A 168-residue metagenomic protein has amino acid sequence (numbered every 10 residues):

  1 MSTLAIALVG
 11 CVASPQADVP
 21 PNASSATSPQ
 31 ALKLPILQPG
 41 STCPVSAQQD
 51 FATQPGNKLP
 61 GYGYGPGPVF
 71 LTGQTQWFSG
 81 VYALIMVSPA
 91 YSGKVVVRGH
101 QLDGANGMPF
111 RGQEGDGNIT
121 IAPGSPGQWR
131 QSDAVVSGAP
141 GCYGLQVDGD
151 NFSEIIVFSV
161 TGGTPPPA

Functional and structural regions predicted by a protein language model:
M1-T3: N-terminal export and membrane-targeting signals
A7-G10: C-terminal motif of bacterial Sec signal peptides marking the signal peptidase cleavage site
P15-G138, C142, Q146-A168: Contiguous segments within soluble domain cores/interaction surfaces
